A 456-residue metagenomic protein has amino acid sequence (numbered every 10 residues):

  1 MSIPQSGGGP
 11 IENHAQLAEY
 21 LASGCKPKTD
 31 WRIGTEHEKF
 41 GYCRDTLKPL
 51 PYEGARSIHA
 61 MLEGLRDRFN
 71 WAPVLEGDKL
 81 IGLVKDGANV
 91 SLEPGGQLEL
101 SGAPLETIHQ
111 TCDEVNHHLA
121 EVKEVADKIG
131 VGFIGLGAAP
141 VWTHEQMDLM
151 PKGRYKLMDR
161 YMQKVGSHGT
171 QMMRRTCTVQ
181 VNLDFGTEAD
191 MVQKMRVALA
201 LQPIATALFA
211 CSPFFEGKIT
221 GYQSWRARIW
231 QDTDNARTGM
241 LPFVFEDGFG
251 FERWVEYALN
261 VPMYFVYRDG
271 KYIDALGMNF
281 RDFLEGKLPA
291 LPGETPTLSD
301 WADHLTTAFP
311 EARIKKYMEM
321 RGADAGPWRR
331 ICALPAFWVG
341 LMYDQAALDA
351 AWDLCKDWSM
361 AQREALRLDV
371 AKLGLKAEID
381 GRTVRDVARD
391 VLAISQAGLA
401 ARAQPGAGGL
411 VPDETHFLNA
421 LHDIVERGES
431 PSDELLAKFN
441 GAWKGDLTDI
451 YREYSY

Functional and structural regions predicted by a protein language model:
M1-S167, R175, A210, R330 (+5 more regions): Terminal catalytic/cofactor-binding subdomain
P27, T107-Q110, E114, N182-G186 (+4 more regions): Conserved aromatic-histidine-acidic binding/catalytic patches
F40, E99, Q180-D184, E319-R321: Structured core elements
Y42-R44, A103, D184-G186, A323 (+1 more regions): Solvent-exposed residues in well-ordered beta-strands and their adjoining turns, especially edge/terminal strands
L50, I108-Q110, M191-Q193, T206 (+2 more regions): Short helix/loop capping segments that flank catalytic or ligand/cofactor-binding pockets
D127-K128, G132-I134, A138-R313: Loop-rich catalytic cores of soluble enzymes, especially ATP-dependent carboxylate-amine ligases and other
M278-Q362: Long, well-ordered mid-to-C-terminal structural blocks that present hydrophobic/aromatic surfaces
